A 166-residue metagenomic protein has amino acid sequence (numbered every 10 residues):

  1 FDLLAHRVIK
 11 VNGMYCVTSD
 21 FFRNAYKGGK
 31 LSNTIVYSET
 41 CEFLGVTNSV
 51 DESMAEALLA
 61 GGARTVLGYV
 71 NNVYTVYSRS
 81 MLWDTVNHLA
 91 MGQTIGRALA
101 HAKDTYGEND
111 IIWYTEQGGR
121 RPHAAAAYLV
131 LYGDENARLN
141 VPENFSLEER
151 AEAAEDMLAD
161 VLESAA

Functional and structural regions predicted by a protein language model:
F1-E52, A137: Catalytic-core segments of thiol-dependent peptidases
I9-N12, L131, L162: N-terminal non-cleavable signal-anchor helices
I35-A153: Active-site-proximal C-terminal subdomain of hydrolase catalytic domains
A151-A166: Viral virion structural and adsorption modules
